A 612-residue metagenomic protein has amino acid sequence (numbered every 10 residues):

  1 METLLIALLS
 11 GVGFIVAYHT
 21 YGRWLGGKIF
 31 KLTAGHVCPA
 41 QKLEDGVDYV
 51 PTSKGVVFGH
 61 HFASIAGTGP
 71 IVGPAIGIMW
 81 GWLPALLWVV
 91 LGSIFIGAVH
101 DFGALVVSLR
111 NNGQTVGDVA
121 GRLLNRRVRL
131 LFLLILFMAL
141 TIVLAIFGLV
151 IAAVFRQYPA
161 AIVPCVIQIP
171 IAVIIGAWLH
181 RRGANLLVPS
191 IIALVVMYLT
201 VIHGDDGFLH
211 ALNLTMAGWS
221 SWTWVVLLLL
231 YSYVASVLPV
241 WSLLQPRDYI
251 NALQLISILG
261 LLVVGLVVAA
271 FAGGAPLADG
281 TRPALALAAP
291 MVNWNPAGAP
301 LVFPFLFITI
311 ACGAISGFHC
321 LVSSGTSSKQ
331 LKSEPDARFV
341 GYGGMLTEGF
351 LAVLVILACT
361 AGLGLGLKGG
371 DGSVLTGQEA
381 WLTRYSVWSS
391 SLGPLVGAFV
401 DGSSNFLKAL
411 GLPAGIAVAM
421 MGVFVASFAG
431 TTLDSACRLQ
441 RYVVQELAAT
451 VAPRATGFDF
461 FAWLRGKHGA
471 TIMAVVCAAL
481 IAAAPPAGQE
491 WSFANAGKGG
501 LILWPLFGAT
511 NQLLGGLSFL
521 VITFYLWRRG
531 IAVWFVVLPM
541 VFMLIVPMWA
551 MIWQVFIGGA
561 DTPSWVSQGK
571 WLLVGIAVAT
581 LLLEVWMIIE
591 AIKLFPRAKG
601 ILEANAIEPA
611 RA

Functional and structural regions predicted by a protein language model:
E2-H19, R23, G77-S108, G117 (+5 more regions): Extracellular loop-to-transmembrane helix junctions
S10-Y18, G22, L136, T141-V143 (+5 more regions): Selective recognition of specific alpha-helical transmembrane segments in multi-pass small-molecule
A17-I71, A252: Membrane-interface "cap" regions at the ends of multi-pass membrane proteins
H19-L32, I135, P159-H203, S221-V268 (+5 more regions): Membrane-interface loop-to-helix entry segments
T52-N111, R122-R126, I142-Q157, F339-G369 (+4 more regions): Membrane-interface helix-loop-helix modules in multi-pass membrane proteins
L123-T141, G343-F350, P413-M421, G430-L433 (+1 more regions): Loop-to-transmembrane helix boundary motifs in multi-pass membrane proteins
G176, V195-V226, Y233-S236, I256-V292 (+3 more regions): Hydrophobic alpha-helical segments and their helix-loop junctions in multi-pass secondary transporters
L266-N293, L346-D401, S435, A483-F493: Extracellular/periplasmic helix-exit of transmembrane alpha-helices
